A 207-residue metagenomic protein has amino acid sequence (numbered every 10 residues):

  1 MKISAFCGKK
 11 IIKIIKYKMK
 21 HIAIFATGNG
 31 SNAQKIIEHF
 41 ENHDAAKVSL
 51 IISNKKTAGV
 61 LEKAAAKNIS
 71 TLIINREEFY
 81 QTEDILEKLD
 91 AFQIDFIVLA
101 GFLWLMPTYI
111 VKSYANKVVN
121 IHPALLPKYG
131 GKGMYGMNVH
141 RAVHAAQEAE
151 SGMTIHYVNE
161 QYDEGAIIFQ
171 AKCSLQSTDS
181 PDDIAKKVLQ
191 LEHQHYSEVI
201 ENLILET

Functional and structural regions predicted by a protein language model:
F6-T207: One-carbon transfer enzymes
